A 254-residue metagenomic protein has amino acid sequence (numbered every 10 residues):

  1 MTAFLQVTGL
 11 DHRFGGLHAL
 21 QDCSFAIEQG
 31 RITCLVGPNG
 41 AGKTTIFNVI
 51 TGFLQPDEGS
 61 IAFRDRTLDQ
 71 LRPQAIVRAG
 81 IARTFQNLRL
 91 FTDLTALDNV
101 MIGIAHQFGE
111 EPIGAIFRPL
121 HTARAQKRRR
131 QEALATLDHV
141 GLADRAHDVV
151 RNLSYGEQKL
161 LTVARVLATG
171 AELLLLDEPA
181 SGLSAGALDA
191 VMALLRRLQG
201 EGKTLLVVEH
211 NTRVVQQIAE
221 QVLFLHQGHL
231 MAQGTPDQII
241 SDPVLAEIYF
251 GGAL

Functional and structural regions predicted by a protein language model:
V36-P38: The feature captures the beta-strand-to-loop junction immediately N-terminal to the Walker
T51: Helix-to-loop junction immediately C-terminal to a conserved catalytic motif
G59-T67, A79: Conserved ABC transporter NBD signature motif
I113-R145, V149, A193-R196: Conserved ABC ATPase "signature" region
L174-E178: Catalytic Walker B motif of ABC-type/P-loop ATPase nucleotide-binding domains
V215-Q217: A short, surface-exposed alpha-helical micro-motif characterized by mixed small hydrophobic and charged/polar residues
